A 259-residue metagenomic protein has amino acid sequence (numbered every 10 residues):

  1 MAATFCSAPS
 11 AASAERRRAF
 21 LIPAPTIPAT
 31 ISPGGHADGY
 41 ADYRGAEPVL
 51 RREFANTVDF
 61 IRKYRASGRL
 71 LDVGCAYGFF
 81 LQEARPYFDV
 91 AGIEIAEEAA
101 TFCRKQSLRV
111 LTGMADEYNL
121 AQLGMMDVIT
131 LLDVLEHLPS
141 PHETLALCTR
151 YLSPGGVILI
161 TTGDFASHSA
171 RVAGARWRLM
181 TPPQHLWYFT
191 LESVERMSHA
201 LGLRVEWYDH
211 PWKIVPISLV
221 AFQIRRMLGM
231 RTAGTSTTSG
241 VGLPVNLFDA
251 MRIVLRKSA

Functional and structural regions predicted by a protein language model:
M1-L132, P141-L147, Y151, E206-K213 (+2 more regions): Conserved N-terminal segment of class I S-adenosyl-L-methionine
G92, H137, I160: Conserved SAM-binding loop
E117, E136, S167: Active-site micro-motifs of SAM-dependent methyltransferase domains
L132-P139, Q184: Short catalytic micro-motifs in class I SAM-dependent methyltransferases
L152-I158: Short glycine-dipeptide loop
L159-W187, E192-S198, L219-R226: Short, glycine-/aromatic-enriched active-site segment of Class I SAM-dependent methyltransferases
